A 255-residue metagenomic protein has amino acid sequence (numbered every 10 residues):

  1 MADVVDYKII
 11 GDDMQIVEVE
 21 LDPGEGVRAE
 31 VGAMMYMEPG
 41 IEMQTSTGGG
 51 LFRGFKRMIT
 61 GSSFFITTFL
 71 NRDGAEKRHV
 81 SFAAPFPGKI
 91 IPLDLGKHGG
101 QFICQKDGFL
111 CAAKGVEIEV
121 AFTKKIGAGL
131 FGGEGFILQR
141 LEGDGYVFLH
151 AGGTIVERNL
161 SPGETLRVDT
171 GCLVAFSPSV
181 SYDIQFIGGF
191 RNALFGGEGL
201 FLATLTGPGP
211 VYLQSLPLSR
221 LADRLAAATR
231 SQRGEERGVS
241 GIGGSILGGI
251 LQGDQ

Functional and structural regions predicted by a protein language model:
M1-Q255: Composition-driven recognition of glycine/serine/threonine/acidic- and proline-rich low-complexity segments and repeats
